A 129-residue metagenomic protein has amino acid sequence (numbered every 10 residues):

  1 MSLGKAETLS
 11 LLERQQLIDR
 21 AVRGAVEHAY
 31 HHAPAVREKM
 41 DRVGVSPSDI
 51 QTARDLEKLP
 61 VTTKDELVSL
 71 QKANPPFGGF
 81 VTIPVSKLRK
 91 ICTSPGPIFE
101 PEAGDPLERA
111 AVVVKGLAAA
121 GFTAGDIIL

Functional and structural regions predicted by a protein language model:
M1-G125: Nucleotide 5′-phosphate-binding alpha/beta core
